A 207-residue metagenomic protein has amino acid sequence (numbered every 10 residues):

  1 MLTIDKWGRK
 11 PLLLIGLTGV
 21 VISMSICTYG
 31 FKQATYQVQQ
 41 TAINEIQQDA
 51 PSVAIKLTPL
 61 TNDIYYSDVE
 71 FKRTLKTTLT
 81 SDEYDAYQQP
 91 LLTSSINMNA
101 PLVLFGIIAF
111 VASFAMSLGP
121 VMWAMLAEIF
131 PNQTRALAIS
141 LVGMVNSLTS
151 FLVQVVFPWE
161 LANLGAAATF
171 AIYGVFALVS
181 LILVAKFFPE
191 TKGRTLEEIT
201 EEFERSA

Functional and structural regions predicted by a protein language model:
M1-A207: Alpha-helical transmembrane bundle of multi-pass membrane proteins
